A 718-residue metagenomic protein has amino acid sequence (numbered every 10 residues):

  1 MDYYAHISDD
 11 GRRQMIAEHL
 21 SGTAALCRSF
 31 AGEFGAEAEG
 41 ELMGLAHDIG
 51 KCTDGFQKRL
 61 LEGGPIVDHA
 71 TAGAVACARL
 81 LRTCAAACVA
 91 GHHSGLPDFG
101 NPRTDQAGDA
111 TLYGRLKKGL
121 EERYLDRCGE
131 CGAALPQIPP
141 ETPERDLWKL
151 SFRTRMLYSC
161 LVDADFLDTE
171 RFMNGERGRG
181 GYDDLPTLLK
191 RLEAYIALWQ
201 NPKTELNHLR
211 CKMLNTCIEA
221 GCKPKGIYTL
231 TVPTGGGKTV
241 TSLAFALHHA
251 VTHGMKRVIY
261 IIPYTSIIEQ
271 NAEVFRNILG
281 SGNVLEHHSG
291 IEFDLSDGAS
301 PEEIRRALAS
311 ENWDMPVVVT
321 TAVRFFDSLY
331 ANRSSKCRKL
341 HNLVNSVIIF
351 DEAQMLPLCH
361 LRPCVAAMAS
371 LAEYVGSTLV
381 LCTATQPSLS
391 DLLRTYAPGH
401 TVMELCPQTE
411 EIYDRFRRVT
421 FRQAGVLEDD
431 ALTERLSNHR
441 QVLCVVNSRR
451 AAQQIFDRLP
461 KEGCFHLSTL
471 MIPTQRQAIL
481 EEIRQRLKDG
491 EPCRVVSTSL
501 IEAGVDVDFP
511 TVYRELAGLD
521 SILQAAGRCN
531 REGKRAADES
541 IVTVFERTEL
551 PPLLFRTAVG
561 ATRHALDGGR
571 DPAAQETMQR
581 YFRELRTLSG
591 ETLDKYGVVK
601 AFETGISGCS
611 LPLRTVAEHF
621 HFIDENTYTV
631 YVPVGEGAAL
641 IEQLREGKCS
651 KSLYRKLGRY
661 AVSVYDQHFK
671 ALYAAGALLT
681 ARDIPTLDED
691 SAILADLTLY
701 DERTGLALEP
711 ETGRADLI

Functional and structural regions predicted by a protein language model:
M1-A194: Accessory nucleic-acid engagement/destabilization modules that flank
H6-D10, T265, E286-S300, N447-R450 (+2 more regions): Conserved helicase motor
A85, A372, D430-H439, V445 (+9 more regions): C-terminal helicase lobe and adjacent C-terminal extensions/tails of nucleic-acid helicase motors
P224-L247: Walker A/P-loop
M255-L279, H288-I291, S388: Conserved Walker A/P-loop ATP-binding site and its immediately adjacent core in helicase/helicase-like ATPase domains
G280-Y330: Inter-Walker segment of RecA-like/P-loop motor cores
V318, A322-F326, K336-Y374, L379: SF2 helicase catalytic motif II
A384-S437: Interdomain hinge/linker at the junction between the two RecA-like core domains of SF2 helicases
